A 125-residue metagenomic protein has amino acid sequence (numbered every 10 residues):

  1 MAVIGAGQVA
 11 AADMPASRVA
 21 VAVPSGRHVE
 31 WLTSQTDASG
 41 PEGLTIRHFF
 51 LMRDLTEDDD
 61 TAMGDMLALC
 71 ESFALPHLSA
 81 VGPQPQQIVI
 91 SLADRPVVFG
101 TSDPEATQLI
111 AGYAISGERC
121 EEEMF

Functional and structural regions predicted by a protein language model:
M1-G5: Bacterial N-terminal signal peptides
V9-I46, D54, M124: N-proximal, solvent-exposed amphipathic alpha-helical segments enriched in charged/polar residues
M14-R18, V23, F73, Q86-A93 (+1 more regions): Noncatalytic linker/hinge segments flanking ATPase motor cores
S17, S34, A74-P76, F99 (+1 more regions): Residue-level detector of functional hotspots within protein domains
Q35, D60-G64, D103-E105: Surface-exposed beta-strand edges and their flanking turn/coil or helix-capping segments
G43-V89: Mature extracytoplasmic domains of secretory-pathway proteins
P83-F125: Polar/charged, Gly/Pro-rich intrinsically disordered segments
